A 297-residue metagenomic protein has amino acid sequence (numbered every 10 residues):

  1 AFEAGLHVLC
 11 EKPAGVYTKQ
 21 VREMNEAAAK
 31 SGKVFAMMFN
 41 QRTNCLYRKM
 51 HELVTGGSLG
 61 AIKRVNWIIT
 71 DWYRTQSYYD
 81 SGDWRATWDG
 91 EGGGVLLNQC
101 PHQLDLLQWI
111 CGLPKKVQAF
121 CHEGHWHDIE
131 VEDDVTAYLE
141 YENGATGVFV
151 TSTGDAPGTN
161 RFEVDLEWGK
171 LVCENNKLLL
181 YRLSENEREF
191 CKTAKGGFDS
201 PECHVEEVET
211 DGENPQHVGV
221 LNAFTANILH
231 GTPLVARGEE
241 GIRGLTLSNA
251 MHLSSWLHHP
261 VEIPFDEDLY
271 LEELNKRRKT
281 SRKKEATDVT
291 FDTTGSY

Functional and structural regions predicted by a protein language model:
A1-R42, G57: Beta-strand-loop-alpha-helix segment that lines the small-molecule cofactor/substrate pocket of alpha/beta enzymes
L9, V34-A36, N66, Q118 (+2 more regions): Structural detector of well-ordered beta-strand residues that form the stable sheet scaffold of enzyme domains
M24, M50, A250-M251: Aromatic/hydrophobic pocket-lining residues that form π-stacking "cages" and hydrophobic walls in ligand
Q41-D128, H258: Predominantly a Rossmann-like dinucleotide-binding segment in NAD(P)-dependent oxidoreductases
P101, W126, V150-G158: Glycine-rich phosphate/pyrophosphate-binding beta-alpha loops
E132, A137-N143, V164-L166: Active-site beta-strand termini and strand-to-loop segments that position acidic
Y141, L166-E239, V261, E272-Y297: C-terminal glycine/acidic-rich active-site capping loop/insertion
V235-E272: A contiguous, mid-protein "functional segment" used to position or interact with cofactors/ions or partner subunits
